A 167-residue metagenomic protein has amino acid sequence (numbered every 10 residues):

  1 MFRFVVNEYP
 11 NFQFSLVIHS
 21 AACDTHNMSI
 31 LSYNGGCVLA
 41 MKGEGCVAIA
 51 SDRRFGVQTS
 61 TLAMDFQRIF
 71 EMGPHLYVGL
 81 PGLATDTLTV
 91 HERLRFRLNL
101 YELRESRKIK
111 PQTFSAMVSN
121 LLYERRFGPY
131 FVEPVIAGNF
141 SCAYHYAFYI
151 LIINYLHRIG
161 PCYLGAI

Functional and structural regions predicted by a protein language model:
F2-I167: Long, low-complexity N-terminal extensions
